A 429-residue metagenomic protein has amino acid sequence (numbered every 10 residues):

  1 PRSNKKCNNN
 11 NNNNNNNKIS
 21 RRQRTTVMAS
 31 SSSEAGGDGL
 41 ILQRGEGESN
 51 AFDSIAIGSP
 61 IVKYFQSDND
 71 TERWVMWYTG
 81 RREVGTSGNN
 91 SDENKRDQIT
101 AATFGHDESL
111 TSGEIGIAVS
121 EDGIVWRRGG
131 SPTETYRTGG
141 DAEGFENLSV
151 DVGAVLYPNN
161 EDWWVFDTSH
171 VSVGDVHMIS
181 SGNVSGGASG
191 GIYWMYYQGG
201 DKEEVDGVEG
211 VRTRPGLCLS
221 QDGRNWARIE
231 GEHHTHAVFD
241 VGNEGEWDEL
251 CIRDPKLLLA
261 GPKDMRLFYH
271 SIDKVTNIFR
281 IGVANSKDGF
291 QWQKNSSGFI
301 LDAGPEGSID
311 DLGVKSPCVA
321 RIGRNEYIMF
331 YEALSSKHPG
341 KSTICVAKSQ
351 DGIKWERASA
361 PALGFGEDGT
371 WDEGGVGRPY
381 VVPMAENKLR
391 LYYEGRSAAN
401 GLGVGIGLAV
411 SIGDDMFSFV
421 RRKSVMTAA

Functional and structural regions predicted by a protein language model:
P1, R24-S32: N-terminal mitochondrial targeting presequences
P1-N13, N17-S20, A429: N-terminal chloroplast transit peptides
S30-D68, I124-G186, R224-L259, F290-R321 (+2 more regions): Surface loop/turn signatures of beta-propeller and other carbohydrate-active proteins
G58-D92, D97-D107, V155-L156, V165-D167 (+7 more regions): Hydrophobic core segments of beta-strands in well-ordered, beta-rich domains
G105-D107, G113-G123, R212-G223, R280-D288 (+2 more regions): Beta-propeller blade signature
W126, Y197, W226, M265-Y269 (+6 more regions): Fold-core signature of tandem repeat domains
D248, K274-N277, S308-D310, S336-P339 (+2 more regions): Short glycine/serine/proline-enriched coil/turn segments at secondary-structure junctions
V382-A429: Blade-level signature of beta-propeller repeat domains, shared across WD40, Kelch, NHL, RCC1 and BNR/Asp-box propellers
